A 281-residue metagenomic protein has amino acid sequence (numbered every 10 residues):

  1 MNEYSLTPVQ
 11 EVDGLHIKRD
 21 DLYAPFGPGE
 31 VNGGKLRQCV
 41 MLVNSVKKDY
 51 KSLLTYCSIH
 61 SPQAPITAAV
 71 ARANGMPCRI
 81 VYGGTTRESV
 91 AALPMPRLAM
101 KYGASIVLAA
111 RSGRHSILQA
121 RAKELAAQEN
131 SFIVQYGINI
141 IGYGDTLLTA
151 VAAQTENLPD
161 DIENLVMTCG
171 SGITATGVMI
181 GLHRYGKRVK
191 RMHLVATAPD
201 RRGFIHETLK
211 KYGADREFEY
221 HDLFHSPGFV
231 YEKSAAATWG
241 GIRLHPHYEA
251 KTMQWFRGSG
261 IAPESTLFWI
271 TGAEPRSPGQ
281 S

Functional and structural regions predicted by a protein language model:
M1-K51: Positively charged, low-complexity intrinsically disordered leader regions
G27-C39, V134-E156: A glycine-rich, Thr/Ser-enriched phosphate-binding loop motif common to dinucleotide/cofactor-binding enzymes
D49-A68, N74-G83, N164-S171: A short, small-residue-rich loop immediately preceding and capping a beta-strand
C57-P65, R87-E88, M167-G177, Y248-T252 (+1 more regions): Gly/Ser/Thr-rich loops at beta-strand to alpha-helix junctions that form or flank small-molecule/cofactor-binding
M76-A120, G213-A214: A glycine-rich helix N-cap at a beta->alpha junction
K123, E219-E264: Active-site-adjacent helical/loop segments in soluble small-molecule enzymes
G144-E219, E274-S281: Glycine-rich phosphate/pyrophosphate-binding loop at beta-loop-alpha junctions
R257-S281: Phosphate-binding loop/pocket of nucleotide- and phosphate-handling active sites
